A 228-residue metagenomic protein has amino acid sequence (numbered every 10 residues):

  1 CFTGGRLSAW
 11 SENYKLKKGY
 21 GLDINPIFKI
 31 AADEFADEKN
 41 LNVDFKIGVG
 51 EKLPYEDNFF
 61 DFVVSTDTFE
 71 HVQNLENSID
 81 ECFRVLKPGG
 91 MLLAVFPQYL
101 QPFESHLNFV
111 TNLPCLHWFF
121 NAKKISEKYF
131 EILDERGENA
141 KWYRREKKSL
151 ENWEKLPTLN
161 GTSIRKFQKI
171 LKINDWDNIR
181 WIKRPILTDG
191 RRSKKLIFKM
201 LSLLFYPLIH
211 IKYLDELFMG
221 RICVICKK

Functional and structural regions predicted by a protein language model:
T3-K52: Class I SAM-dependent methyltransferase SAM/SAH-binding core
E51-F62: A short acidic, Gly/Pro-enriched loop at the edge of an enzyme's catalytic core that lines a small-molecule cofactor
K52, E70, Q101: Active-site micro-motifs of SAM-dependent methyltransferase domains
F62-T68: A short beta-strand submotif of the Rossmann-like class I SAM-dependent methyltransferase core that lines
V72-E81: A short, conserved alpha-helix within the catalytic core of class I
V72-Q73, L86-P88: Helix-to-beta-strand junctions that scaffold the AdoMet/dcAdoMet cofactor pocket in Class I SAM-dependent enzymes
E76-N77, M91-V224: S-adenosyl-L-methionine-dependent methyltransferase catalytic module, highlighting the catalytic core
C226-K228: Active-site beta-strand termini and strand-to-loop segments that position acidic
